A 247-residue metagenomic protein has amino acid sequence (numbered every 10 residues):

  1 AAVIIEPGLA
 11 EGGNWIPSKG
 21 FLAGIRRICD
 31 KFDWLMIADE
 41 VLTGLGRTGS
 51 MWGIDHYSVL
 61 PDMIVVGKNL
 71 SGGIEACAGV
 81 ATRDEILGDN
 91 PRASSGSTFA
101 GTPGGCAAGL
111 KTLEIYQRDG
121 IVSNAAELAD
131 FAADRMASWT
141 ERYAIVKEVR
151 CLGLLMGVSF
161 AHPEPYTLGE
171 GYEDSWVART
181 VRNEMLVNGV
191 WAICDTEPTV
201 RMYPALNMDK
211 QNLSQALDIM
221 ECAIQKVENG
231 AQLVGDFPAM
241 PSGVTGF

Functional and structural regions predicted by a protein language model:
A1-F247: Conserved N-terminal phosphate-binding loop of PLP-dependent enzymes in the Aspartate aminotransferase
